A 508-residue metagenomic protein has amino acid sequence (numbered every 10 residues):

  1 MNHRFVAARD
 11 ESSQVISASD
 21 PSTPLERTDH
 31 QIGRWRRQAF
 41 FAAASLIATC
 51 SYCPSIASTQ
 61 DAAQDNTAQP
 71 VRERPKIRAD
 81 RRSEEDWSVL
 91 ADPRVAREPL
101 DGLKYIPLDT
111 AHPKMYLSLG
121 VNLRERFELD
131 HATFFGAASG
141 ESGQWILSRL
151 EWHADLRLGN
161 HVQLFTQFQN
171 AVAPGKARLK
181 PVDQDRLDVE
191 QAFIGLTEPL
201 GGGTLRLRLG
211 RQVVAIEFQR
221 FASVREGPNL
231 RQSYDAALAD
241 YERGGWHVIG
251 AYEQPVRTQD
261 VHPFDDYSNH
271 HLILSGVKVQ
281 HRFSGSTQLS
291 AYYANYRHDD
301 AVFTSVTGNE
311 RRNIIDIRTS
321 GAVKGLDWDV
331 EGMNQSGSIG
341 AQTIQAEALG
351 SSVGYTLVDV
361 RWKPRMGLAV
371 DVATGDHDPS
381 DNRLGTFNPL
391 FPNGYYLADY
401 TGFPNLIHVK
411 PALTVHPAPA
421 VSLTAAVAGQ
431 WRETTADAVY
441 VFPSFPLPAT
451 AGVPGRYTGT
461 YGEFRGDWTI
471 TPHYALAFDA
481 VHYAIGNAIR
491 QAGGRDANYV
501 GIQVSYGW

Functional and structural regions predicted by a protein language model:
N2-V6, Q14-I16, D20, L25 (+7 more regions): N-terminal periplasmic/intermembrane-space "pro-region" immediately following the signal or transit peptide
E73-R82, D86-R97, T304-S305, E331 (+1 more regions): Extracellular/periplasmic loop regions
A96, D101-L119, D155-H161, E198-L205 (+7 more regions): Short loop/turn motifs that connect adjacent beta-strands in outer-membrane beta-barrel proteins
L119-V121, T166, L207-L209, A239 (+9 more regions): Membrane-embedded beta-strand positions of outer-membrane beta-barrel proteins
L123-H131, F168-P174, R211-A215, R243-G245 (+8 more regions): Transmembrane beta-strands of outer-membrane beta-barrel pores
L129-S148, L156-T204, Q219-V224, V261 (+5 more regions): Surface-exposed loop and membrane-interface regions of Gram-negative outer-membrane beta-barrel proteins
L200-L207, R220-P379, A436, A449-V453 (+2 more regions): Signature for the C-terminal beta-barrel architecture of outer-membrane proteins
D496-W508: Outer-membrane beta-barrel "beta-signal"
